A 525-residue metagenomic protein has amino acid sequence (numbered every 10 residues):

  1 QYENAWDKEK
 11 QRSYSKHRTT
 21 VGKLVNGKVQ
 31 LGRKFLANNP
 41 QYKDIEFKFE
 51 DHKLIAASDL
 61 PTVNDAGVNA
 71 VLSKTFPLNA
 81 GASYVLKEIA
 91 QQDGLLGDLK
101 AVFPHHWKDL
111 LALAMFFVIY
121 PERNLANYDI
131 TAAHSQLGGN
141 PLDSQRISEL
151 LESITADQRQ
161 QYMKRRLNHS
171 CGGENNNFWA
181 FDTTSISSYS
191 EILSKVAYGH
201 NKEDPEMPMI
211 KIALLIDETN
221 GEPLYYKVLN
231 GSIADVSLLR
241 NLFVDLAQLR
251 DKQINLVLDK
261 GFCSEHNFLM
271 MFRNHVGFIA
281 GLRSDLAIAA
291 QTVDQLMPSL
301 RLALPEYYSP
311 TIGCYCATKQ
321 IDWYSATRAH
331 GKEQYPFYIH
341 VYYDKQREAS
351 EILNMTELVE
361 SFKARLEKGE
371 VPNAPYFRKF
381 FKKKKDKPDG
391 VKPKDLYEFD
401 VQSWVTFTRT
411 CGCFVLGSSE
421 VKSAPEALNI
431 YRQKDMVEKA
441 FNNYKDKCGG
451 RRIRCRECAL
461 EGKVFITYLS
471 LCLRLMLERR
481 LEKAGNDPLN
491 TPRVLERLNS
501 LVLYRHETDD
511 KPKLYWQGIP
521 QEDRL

Functional and structural regions predicted by a protein language model:
Y2-A180, T184-I192, A213-S232, R240 (+3 more regions): Dynamic "connector" segments at or just before major functional cores
K8, S135-P141, D157, G172-G173 (+5 more regions): Secondary-structure transition/capping motifs at alpha-helix termini and the adjoining loop/turn into the next element
K108, D143, N177, E206-M209 (+4 more regions): Secondary-structure capping and boundary motifs in well-ordered enzyme cores
K108-F117, A133, E222-L229, D251-N255 (+2 more regions): Glycine- and acidic
Y128, A427-R454: Short amphipathic alpha-helical "interface-anchor" segments enriched in bulky aromatics
P208, V228, H275-I430, N499-R524: An anionic, glycine-rich sequence signature occurring as long contiguous blocks
K227-V228, I233-V244, Q248-D251, N255 (+2 more regions): Catalytic or ion-translocation cores adjacent to nucleophile or general acid/base/metal-coordination motifs in diverse
D285, L460-L525: Polyampholytic, low-complexity intrinsically disordered segments
